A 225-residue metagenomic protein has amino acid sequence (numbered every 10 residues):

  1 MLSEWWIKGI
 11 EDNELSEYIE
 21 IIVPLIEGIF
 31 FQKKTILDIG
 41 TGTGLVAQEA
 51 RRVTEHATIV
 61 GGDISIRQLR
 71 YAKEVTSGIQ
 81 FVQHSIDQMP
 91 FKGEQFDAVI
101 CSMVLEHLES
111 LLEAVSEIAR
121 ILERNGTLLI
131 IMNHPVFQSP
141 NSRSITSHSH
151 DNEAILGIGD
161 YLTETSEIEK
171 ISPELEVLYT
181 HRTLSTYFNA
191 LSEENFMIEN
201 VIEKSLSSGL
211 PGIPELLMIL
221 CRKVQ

Functional and structural regions predicted by a protein language model:
M1-Q32, L45-E49, Q68-Y71: Conserved class I S-adenosyl-L-methionine
L37-I39, T43-Q88: Class I SAM-dependent methyltransferase SAM/SAH-binding core
D87-V99: A short acidic, Gly/Pro-enriched loop at the edge of an enzyme's catalytic core that lines a small-molecule cofactor
A98-L111: A short SAM/SAH-binding and catalytic strip from SAM-dependent methyltransferases
L112-R124: A short glycine-rich, Lys/Arg-flanked "PGG" loop and its adjoining helix->strand segment in the class I
L128-T165: Conserved class I S-adenosyl-L-methionine
L178-N195: Short alpha-helix
A190-Q225: C-terminal lobe and adjacent flexible extensions of AdoMet/dcAdoMet transferase-like proteins
